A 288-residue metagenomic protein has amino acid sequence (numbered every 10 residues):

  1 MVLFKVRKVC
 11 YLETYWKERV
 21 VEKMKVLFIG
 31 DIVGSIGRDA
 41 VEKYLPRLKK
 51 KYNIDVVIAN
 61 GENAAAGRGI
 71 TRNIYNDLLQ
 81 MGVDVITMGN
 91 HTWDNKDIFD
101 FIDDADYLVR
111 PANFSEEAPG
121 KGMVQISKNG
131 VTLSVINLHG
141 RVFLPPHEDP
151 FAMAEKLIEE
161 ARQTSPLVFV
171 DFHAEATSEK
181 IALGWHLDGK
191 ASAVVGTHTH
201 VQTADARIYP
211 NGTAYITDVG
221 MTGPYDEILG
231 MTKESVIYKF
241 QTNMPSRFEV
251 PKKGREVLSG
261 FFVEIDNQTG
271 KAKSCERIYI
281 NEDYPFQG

Functional and structural regions predicted by a protein language model:
V20-G288: Acidic, metal/ion-coordinating pockets
